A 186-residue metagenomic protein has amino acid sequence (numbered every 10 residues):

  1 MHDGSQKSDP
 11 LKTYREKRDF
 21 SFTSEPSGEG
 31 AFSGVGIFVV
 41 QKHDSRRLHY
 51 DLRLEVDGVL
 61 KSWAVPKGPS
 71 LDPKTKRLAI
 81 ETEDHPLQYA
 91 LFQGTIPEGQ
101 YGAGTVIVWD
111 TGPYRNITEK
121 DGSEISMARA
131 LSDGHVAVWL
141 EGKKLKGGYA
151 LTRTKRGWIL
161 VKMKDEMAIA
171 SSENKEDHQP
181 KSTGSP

Functional and structural regions predicted by a protein language model:
M1-P186: A charge-rich, low-complexity, intrinsically flexible signal that marks solvent-exposed coils, linkers, repeats
